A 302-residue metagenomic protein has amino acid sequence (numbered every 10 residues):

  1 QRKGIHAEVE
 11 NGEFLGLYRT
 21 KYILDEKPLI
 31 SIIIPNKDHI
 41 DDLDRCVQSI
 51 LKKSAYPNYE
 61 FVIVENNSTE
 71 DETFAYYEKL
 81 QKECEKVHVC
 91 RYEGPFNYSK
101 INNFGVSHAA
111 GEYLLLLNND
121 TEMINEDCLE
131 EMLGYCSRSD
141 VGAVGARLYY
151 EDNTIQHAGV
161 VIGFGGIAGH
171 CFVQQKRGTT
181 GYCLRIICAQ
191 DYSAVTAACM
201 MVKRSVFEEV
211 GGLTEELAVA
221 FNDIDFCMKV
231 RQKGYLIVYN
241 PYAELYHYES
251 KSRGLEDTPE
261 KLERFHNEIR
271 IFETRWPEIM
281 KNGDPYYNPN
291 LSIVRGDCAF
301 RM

Functional and structural regions predicted by a protein language model:
Q1, C128-M132, I186-G211, E216-Y246: A short, conserved alpha-helix in the catalytic core of glycosyltransferases
Q1-I30, D152, F164-D191, I237 (+1 more regions): C-terminal, non-catalytic tails of nucleotide-sugar-dependent glycosyltransferases
P28-I33, E60, D225: Cell-envelope/extracellular polymer assembly enzymes that use nucleotide-activated donors
I30-D42, C46-S49, K53-S54, V64-N66 (+1 more regions): A conserved hydrophobic helix/loop-capping motif in glycosyltransferases and polysaccharide synthases
L51-R91: Acidic donor-binding segment of Leloir-type glycosyltransferases
Y92-A109: Glycine-rich, basic loop-to-helix element that forms the pyrophosphate-binding segment of sugar-nucleotide handling
L114: Short aromatic/hydrophobic "clamp" motif used to bind/position activated sugar donors
T121-I167: Conserved donor NDP-sugar-binding/catalytic core segment of glycosyltransferases
